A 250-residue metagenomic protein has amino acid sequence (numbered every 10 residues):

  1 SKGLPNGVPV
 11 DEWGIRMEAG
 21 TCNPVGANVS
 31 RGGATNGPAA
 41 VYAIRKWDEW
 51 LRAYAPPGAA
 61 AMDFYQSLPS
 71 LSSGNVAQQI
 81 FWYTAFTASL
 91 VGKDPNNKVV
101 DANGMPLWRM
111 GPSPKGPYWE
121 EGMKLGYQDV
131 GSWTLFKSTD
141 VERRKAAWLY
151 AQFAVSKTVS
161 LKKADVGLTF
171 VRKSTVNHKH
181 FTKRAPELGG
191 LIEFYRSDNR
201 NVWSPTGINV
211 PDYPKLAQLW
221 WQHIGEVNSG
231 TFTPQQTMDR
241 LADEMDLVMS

Functional and structural regions predicted by a protein language model:
S1-N28, G122-F136, K215-G225: Periplasmic solute-binding protein
K2-A61, S113: Glycine-centered hinge/linker elements that transmit conformational signals in sensory and ligand-binding systems
V29-A34, K137, T206, V227-S229: Second-shell loop/turn segments in exported
P38-R143: Extracytoplasmic/periplasmic substrate-binding proteins
Y42-K46, V141-A154, L216, T233-R240: Short amphipathic alpha-helical coupling segments at ligand-binding clamshell hinges and other catalytic/signaling
D48-P56, S72, V76, V91-D94 (+4 more regions): Sec-exported extracytoplasmic/periplasmic mature domains
V76-A77, V130-T169: Bilobed periplasmic-binding protein/Venus flytrap-like ligand-binding cleft at the lobe interface of extracytoplasmic
P106-K115, A164-Q222, E226: Long, aromatic- and glycine/proline-rich binding clefts that accommodate carbohydrate-like moieties
